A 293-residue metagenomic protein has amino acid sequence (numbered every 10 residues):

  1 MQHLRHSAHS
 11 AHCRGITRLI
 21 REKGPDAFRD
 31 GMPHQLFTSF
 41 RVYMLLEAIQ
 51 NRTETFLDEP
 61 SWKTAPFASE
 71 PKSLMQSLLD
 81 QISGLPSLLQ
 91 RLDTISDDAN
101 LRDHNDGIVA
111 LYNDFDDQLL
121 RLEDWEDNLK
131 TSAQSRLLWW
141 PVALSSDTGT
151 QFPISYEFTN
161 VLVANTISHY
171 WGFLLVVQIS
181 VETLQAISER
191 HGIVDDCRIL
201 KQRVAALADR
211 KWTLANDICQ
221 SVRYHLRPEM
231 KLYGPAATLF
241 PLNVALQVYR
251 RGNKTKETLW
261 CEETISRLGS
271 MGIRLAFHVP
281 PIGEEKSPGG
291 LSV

Functional and structural regions predicted by a protein language model:
Q2-F173, V177-E189, A205-N216: Central/C-terminal regulatory/activation regions of fungal transcription factors
R14, N216, A236, F240-V244 (+1 more regions): A generic structural signal for well-ordered alpha-helical surface patches
T17-E22, D196-D209, E262-H278: Short, mixed-charge aromatic SLiMs
V42-Q50, Y233-G252: A short, hydrophobic/aromatic-rich structural module that often spans a beta strand with its adjoining loop
A65, R121-D124, W139-L144, T150 (+4 more regions): Intrinsically disordered, low-complexity regulatory regions with latent secondary structure
N128-S135, Y224-K231, R251, R274: Intrinsically disordered or highly flexible coil/loop and linker segments, enriched in small and charged/polar residues
G172, V176-L239, L246: Substrate-recognition/cap regions that form aromatic- and gly/pro-loop-enriched pockets for small-molecule ligands
